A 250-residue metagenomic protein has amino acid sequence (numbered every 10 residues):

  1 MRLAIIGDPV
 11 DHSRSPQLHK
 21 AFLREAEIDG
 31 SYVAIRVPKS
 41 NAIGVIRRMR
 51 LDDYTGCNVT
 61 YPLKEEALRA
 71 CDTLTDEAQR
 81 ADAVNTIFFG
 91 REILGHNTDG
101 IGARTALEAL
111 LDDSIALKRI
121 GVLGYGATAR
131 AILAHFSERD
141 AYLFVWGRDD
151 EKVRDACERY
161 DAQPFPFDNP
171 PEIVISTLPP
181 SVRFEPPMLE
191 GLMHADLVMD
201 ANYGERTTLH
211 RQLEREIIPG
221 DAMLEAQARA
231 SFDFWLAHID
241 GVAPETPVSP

Functional and structural regions predicted by a protein language model:
M1-L111, E205-L213: Phosphate/diphosphate ligand-binding glycine-rich loop within oxidoreductases
G7, G95-I101, L107, L111 (+2 more regions): Glycine-rich adenosine-cofactor-binding loop
T55, E172-I173, D196: Conserved acidic residues
P62, I175-R183, N202-Y203: Short glycine-/small-residue-rich Rossmann-like dinucleotide-binding loops
E66, S181-V198, T208-R211: Rossmann-fold NAD(P) dinucleotide-binding segment
I87-F89, D140-A141, M193-D196, R215: A short helix->loop->beta-strand "cap" motif at the edges of active sites that frequently abuts
E158-E172: Short acidic low-complexity segments
H194-D240, P244-V248: Rossmann-fold NAD(P)-binding glycine/threonine-rich loop
